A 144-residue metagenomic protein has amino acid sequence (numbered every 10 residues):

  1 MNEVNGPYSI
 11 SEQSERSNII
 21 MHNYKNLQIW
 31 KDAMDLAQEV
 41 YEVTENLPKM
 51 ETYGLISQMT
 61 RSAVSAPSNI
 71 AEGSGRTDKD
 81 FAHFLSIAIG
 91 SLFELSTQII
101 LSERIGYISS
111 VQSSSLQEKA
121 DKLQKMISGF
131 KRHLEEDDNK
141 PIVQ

Functional and structural regions predicted by a protein language model:
M1-Q144: Amphipathic alpha-helical assembly/interaction segments
